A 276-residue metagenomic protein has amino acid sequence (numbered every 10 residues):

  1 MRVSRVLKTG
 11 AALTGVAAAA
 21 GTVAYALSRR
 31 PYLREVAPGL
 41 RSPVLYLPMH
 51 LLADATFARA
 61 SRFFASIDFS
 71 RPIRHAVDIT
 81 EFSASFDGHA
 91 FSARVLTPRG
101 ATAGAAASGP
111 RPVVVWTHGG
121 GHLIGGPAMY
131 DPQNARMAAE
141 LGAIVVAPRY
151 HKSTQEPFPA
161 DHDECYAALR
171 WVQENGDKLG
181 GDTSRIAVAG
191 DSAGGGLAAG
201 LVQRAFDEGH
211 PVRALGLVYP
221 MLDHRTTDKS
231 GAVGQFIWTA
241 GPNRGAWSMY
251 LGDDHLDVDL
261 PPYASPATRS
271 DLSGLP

Functional and structural regions predicted by a protein language model:
M1-R71: N-terminal targeting or regulatory segments adjacent to alpha/beta-hydrolase or S9 domains
A11-Y32, L52, T80-F82, H89-P276: Alpha/beta-hydrolase superfamily serine-hydrolase fold, recognizing
S66, A84-F86: Short linear interaction segments
S70-F82: A domain-start/cap signature at the N-terminus of enzymes
